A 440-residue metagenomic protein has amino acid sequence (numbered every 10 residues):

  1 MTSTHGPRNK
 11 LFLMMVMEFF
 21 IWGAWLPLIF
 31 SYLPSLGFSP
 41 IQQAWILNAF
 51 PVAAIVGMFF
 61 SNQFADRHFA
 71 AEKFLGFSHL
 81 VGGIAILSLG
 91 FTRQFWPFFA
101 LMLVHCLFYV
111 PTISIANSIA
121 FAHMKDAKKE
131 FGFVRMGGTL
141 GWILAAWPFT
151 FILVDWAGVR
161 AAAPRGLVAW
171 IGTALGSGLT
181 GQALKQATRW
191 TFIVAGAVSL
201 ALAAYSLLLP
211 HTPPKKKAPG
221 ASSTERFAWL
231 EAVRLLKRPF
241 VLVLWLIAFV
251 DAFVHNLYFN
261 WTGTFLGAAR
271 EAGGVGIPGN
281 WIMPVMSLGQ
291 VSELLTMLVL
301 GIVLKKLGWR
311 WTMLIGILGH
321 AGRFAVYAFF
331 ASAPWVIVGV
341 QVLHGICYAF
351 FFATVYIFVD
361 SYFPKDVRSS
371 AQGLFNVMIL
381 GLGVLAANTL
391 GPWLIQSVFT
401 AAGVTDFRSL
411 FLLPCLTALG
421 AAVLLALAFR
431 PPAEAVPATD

Functional and structural regions predicted by a protein language model:
M1-G6, L209-I247, E271-G273: Juxtamembrane intracellular "pre-TM" segments in multi-pass secondary transporters
T2-P51, V241-A248, A252-G274, W281-V285 (+1 more regions): Helix-loop boundary and gating motifs at the non-cytosolic
V16, A85-I86, F95-I115, I119 (+2 more regions): Hydrophobic core of transmembrane alpha-helices in multi-pass small-molecule transporters, especially MFS/SLC-type
V56-A70, L153-V154, L295-W309, I395-Q396: Helix-to-loop junctions at the C-terminal end of transmembrane segments in multipass secondary transporters
K73-L87, W311-V326: Structural signature of the two symmetry-related core transmembrane helices
F149, A157, T191-K216, A421-F429: C-terminal membrane-cytosol helix-exit motif in multi-pass small-molecule transporters
F151-A197, W393-A418: A membrane-interface helix-boundary motif in multi-pass transporters
A162-G172, L207-L230, A435-D440: Flexible cytoplasmic inter-helical loops of multi-pass small-molecule transporters
